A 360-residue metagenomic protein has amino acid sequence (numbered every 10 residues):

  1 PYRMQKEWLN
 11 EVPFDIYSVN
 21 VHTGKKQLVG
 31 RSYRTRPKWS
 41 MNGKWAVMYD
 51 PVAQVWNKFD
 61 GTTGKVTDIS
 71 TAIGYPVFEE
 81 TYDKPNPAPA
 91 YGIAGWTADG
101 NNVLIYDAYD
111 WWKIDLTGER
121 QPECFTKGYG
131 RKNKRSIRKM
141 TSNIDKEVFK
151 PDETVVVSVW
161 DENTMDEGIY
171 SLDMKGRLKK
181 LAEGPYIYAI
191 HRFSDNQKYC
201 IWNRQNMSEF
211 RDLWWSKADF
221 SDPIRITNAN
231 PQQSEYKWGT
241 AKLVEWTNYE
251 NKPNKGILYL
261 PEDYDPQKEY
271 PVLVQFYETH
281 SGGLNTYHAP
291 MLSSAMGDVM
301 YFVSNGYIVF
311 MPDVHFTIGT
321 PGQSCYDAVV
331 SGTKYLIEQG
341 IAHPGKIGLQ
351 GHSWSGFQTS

Functional and structural regions predicted by a protein language model:
P1, P37-W45, A94-N102, K146-E153 (+3 more regions): Blade-terminus and WD-like Trp-Asp/Gly-His loop motifs, strongest in beta-propeller folds
P1-P13, F78-G95, D99-N101, L116 (+2 more regions): Short, conserved, GDST-rich strand-edge loop motifs in beta-rich repeat architectures
P1-R3, E7-Q54: A conserved hydrophobic secondary-structure block that centers on an alpha-helix together with its immediately flanking
E7-P13, P51-V52, I105-Y106, D161-D166 (+1 more regions): Short, solvent-exposed loop/turn segments at conserved positions within beta-propeller repeat blades
V12-G24, K58-G64, K113, Y170-M174 (+1 more regions): Beta-propeller blade signature
S32-R34, W39-S40, T81-D99, G130-D152 (+1 more regions): Short coil-to-beta transitions that initiate beta-strands within beta-rich domains
V66-A88, F125-E147, N228-K242: Surface-exposed loop and turn segments in beta-propeller and other repeat-based domains that flank or scaffold
A189-S360: Serine-hydrolase catalytic core recognition
